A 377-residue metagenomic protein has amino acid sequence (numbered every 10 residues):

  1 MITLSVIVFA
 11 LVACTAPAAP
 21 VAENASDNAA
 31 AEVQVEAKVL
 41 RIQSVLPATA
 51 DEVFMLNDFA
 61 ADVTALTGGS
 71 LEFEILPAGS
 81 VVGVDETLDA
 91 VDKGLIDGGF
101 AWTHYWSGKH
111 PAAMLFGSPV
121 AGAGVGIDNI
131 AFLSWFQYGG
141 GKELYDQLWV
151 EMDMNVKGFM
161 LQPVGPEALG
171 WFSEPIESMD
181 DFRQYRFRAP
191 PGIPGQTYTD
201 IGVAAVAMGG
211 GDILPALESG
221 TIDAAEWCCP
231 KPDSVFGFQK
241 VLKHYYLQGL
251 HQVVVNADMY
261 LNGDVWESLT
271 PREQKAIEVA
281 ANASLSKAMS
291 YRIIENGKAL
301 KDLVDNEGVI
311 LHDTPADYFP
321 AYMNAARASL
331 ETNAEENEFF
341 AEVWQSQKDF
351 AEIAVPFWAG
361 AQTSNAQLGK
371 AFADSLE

Functional and structural regions predicted by a protein language model:
M1-I7: Sec-dependent N-terminal signal peptides
A10-A13: C-terminal motif of bacterial Sec signal peptides marking the signal peptidase cleavage site
T15-P17, V21-A131, E151-E377: N-terminal secretory/targeting leader peptides
A131-G139: A short acidic, glycine-rich active-site loop that binds or catalyzes chemistry on phosphate/adenosine moieties
Y138-D153: Hinge/lid segment of periplasmic solute-binding proteins
